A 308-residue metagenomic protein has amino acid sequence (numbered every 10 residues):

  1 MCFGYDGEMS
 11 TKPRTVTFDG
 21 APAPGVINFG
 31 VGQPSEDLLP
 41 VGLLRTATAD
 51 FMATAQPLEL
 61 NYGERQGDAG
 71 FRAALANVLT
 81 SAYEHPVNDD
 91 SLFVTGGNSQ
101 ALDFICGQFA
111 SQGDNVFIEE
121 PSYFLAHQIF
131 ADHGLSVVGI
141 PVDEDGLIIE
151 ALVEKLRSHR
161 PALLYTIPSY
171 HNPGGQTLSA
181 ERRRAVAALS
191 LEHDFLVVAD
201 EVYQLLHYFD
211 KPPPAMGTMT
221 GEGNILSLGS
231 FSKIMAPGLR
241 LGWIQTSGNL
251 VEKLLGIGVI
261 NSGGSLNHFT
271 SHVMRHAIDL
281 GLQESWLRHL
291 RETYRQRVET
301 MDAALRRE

Functional and structural regions predicted by a protein language model:
Y5-G97, I278-S285, E299-T300: N-terminal small-domain helix-loop-helix segment of the aminotransferase-like
G32-E36, S99, Y123, S169-H171 (+4 more regions): Short, solvent-exposed loop/turn segments at secondary-structure junctions
E36-L38, P173-Q176, G263: A generic structural signal for short coil/turn motifs at secondary-structure boundaries
L38, G42, T46, Q66-A69 (+6 more regions): Alpha-helix N-cap/helix-start motif at coil-to-helix transitions, marked by capping-box chemistry
L58-H193, Q204-E222, Y294: Conserved core of the PLP fold type I
L196, L206, I234-A236: Short glycine/serine/proline-enriched coil/turn segments at secondary-structure junctions
G221-R295, E299: Conserved core segment of the aminotransferase class I/II
